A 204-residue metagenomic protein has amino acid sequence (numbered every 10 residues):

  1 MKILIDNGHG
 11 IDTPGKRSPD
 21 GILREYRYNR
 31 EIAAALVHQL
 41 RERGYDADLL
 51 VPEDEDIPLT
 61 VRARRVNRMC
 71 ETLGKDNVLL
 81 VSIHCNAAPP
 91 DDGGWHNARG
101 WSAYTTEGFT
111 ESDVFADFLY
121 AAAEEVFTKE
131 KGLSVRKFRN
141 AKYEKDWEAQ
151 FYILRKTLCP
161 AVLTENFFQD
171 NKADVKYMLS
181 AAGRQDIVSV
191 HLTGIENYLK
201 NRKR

Functional and structural regions predicted by a protein language model:
M1, R43-D48, L73-L80, L158-V162: Loop/turn elements at helix/coil->beta-strand transitions in domains of secreted/extracellular proteins
M1-R65, P89, N97-R99, T128: Active-site histidine-acidic residue metal-binding/catalytic motifs, centered on HxH/HExxH-like signatures
I3-D6, R17, L23, S82 (+2 more regions): Active-site-adjacent mobile loop/cap segments within catalytic or ligand-binding domains
L23-E31, D56-T60, F109-V114, M178-S189: Soluble non-cytosolic domains of exported or imported proteins
A33, V37, T60-A63, G100 (+4 more regions): Extracytoplasmic/secreted envelope proteins and their assembly/folding machinery, especially bacterial periplasmic
A34-Y45, N67-E71, Y120-T128, G183 (+2 more regions): Sec-exported extracytoplasmic/periplasmic mature domains
L59-D76, F151-K156: Mature extracellular/periplasmic domains of secretome proteins
S112-K145: Active-site-adjacent substrate-binding region of metalloamidase/peptidase-like peptide-processing proteins
